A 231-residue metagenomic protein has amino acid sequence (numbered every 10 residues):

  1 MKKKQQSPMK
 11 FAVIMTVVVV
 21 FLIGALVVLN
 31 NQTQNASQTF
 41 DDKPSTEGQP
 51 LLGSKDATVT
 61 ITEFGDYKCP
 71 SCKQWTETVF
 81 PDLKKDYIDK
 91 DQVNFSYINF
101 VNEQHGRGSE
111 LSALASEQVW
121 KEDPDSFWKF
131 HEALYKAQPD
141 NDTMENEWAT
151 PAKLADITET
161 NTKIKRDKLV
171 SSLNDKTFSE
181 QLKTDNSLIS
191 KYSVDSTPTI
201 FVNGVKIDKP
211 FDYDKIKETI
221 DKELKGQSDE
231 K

Functional and structural regions predicted by a protein language model:
M1-L29, F80, D156-K231: C-terminal cap of thioredoxin/glutaredoxin-like
I14, L22-L29, D42, E47-G48 (+6 more regions): Extracytoplasmic/periplasmic mature domains of Sec-exported, cell-envelope-associated bacterial proteins
N30-E63, K85, E147, K231: N-terminal, intrinsically disordered, polar/charged segments of Gram-positive cell-envelope systems that serve as
Q49-P50, K73, A133, V205: Flexible, active-site-adjacent loop/turn segments at secondary-structure boundaries
G53-S54, N102, K209: Generic structural "secondary-structure junction" signal
T60, G65-K68, S196: Short pre-active-site segment immediately N-terminal to redox-active cysteine/selenocysteine motifs in thiol-based
Y67-K68, K73-L154, Y192: Structural alpha/beta surface segment adjacent to cysteine/selenocysteine redox centers across thiol/disulfide enzymes
